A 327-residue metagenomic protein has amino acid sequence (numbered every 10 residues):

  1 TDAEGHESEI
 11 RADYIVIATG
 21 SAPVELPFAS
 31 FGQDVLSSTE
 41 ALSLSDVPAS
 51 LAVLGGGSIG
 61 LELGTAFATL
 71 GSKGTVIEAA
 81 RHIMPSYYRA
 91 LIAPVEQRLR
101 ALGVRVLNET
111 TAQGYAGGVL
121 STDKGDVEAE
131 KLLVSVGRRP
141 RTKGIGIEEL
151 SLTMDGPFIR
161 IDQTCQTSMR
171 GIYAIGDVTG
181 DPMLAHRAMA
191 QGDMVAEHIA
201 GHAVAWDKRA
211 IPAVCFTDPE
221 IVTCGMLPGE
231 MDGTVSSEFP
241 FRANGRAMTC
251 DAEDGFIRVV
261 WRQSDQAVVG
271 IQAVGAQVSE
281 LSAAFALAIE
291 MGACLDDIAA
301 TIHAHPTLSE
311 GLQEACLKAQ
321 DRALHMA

Functional and structural regions predicted by a protein language model:
T1-D34, S50: Glycine/serine-rich phosphate-binding loop and adjoining beta1-alpha1 elements at the start of nucleotide-handling
T1-E9, A116-D126, L132: Conserved beta-strand-loop-beta-strand element in the redox core of flavoprotein oxidoreductases
E9-G20, V53-L54, G74, V127-G137 (+3 more regions): Short hydrophobic core segments
I15, L120, K131-V134, I172-Y173 (+1 more regions): AMP-binding/adenylate-forming core of the ANL superfamily
T19, S37-T39, N108-T110, A116 (+1 more regions): Short loop/edge segments at beta-strand edges and connector loops that shape dinucleotide/nucleotide cofactor-binding
G32-V47, V127-H198: FAD-site-proximal beta/loop scaffold in flavoenzymes
L42-S43, P48-A52, S58-G117, P182-M189 (+1 more regions): Rossmann-like dinucleotide-binding cores of NAD(P)H-dependent redox enzymes
F216-L227, D232-A327: Flexible, glycine-rich terminal cap/loop adjacent to redox cofactors in electron-transfer oxidoreductases
